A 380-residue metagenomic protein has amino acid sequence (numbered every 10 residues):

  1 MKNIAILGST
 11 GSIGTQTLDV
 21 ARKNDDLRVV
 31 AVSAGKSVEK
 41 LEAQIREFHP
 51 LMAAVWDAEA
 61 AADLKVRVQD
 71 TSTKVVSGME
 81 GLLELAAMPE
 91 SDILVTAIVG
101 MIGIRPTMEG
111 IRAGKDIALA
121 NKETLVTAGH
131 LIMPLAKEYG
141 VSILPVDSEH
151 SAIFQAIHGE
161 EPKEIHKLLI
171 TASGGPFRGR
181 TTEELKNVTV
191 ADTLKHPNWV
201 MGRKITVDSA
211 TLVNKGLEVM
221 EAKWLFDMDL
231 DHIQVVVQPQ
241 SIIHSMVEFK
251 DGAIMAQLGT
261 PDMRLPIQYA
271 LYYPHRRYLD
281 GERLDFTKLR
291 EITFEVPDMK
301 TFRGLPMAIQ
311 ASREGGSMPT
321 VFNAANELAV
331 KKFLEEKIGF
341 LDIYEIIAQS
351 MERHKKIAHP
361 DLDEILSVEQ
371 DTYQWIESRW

Functional and structural regions predicted by a protein language model:
M1-W380: Catalytic, metal-anchored helix/loop core of enzyme active sites in primary metabolism
